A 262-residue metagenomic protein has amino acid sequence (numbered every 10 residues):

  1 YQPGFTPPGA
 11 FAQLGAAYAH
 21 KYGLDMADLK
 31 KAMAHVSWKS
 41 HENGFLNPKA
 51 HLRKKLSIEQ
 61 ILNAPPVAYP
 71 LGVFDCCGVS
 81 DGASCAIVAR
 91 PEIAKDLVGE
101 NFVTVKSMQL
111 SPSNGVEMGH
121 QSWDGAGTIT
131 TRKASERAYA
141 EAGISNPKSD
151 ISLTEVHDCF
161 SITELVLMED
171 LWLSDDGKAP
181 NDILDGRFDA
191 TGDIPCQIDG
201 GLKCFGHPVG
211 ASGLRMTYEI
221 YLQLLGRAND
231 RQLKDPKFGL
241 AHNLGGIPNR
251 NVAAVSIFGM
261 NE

Functional and structural regions predicted by a protein language model:
Y1-D25: Flexible glycine-/small-residue-enriched beta->alpha junction loops that bind anionic phosphate/pyrophosphate groups
K21, H35, P66-R137, D185-D199 (+4 more regions): Condensing-enzyme catalytic core mediating Claisen C-C bond formation in acyl metabolism
K21-A27, A134-D150, A228: Phosphate/pyrophosphate-binding loops at sites that engage ATP/ADP/AMP, CoA/4′-phosphopantetheine, polyphosphate
D28-K31, H35, F45-G82: Polyanion-binding loop/helix "lid" in catalytic or ligand-binding cores
S37, H41-H51, S113-M118, F160-E164 (+2 more regions): Acyl-CoA/ACP chain-elongation machinery
C85, T130, A134-G143, T163-L171 (+2 more regions): Stable alpha-helical structural segments in soluble proteins, enriched in small hydrophobic residues
E117-S122, H157-N181, P208-G210, I247-V255: Short glycine/threonine-rich loop-to-helix capping motif typified by GTGT followed within a few residues by an Asp-Pro
E164-L225: C-terminal hydrophobic structural anchor segments that stabilize assembly/packing rather than catalytic chemistry
